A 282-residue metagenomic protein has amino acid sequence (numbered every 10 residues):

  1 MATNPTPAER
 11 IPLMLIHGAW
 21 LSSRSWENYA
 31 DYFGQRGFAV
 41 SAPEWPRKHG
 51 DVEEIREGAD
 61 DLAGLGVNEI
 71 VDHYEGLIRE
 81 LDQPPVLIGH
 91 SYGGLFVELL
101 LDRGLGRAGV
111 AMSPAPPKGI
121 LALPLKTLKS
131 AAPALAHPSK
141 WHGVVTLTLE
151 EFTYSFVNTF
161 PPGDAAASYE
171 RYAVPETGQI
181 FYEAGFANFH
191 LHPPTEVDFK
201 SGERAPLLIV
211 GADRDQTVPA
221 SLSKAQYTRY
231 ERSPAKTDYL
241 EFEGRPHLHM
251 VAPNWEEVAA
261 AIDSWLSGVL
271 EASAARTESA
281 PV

Functional and structural regions predicted by a protein language model:
T6-E54: Short, surface-exposed "cap/lid" segments of acyl-processing enzymes
G18-L21, S91, D213: Active-site glycine-rich loops that stabilize anionic/oxyanionic intermediates across multiple enzyme folds
R47-P85: Active-site loop/oxyanion-hole signature of alpha/beta-hydrolase fold enzymes
P85-I120: Conserved hydrolase catalytic core segment
G106-H142, Y182-F189: Flexible "cap/lid" loop of the alpha/beta hydrolase fold
E203, I209-G211, D215: Short beta-strand/loop motif that positions the catalytic acidic residue of the alpha/beta-hydrolase fold
A205, P219-R229: Short alpha-helix in the alpha/beta-hydrolase fold that links the catalytic acid
K236-V282: Catalytic active-site module of serine/aspartate enzymes centered on a nucleophile-bearing elbow/loop
